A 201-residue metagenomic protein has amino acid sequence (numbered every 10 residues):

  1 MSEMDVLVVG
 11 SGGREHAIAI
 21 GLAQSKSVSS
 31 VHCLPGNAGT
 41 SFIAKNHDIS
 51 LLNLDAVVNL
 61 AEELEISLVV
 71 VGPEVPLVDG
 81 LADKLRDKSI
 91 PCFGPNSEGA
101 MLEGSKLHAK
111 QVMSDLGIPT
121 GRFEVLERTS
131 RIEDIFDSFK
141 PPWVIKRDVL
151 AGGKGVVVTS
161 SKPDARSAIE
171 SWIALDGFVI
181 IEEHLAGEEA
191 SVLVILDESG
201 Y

Functional and structural regions predicted by a protein language model:
M1-E98: ATP-binding N-terminal substructure of ATP-dependent carboxylate-amine bond-forming enzymes
V8, C33-L34, V70-V71, C92-P95 (+4 more regions): General beta-strand structural signal in soluble alpha/beta enzymes
N46-L52, E124-R128, T159: Short acidic-hydrophobic, aromatic-tinged amphipathic segments that line or gate anion-handling sites
H47-L51, D87-S89, K110-V112, F139-K140 (+2 more regions): Short, hinge-like loop/turn segments at secondary-structure boundaries
N53, L126-R131, D164, A186-E188: Short acidic loop-to-helix transition motifs that present clustered carboxylates
L68, P119-G121, P142-I145, V158-S191 (+2 more regions): Conserved ATP-binding module of the ATP-grasp superfamily
P95-G155: A conserved helix-loop-beta module that forms one wall/lid of the active-site cleft in ATP-utilizing catalytic domains
